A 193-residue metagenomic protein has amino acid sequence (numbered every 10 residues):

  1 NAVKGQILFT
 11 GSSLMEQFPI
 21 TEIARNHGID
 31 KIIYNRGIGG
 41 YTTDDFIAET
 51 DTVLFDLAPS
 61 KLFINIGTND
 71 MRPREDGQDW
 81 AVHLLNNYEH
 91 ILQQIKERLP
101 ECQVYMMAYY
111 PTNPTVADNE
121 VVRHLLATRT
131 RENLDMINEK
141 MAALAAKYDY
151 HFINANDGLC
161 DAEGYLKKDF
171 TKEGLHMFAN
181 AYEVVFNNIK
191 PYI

Functional and structural regions predicted by a protein language model:
N1-E89: Conserved SGNH/GDSL esterase-like catalytic core that processes O-acyl groups on lipids and polysaccharides
H27-I32, D118-A127, G164-K172: Short glycine/proline- and charge-enriched loop/turn segments that cap or connect secondary-structure elements
F46, D169-I193: Histidine-centered active-site loop/cap adjacent to the catalytic His in serine esterases/O-acetyl transfer systems
M71-P73, N113-D118, C160-L166: Short acidic/His/Gly/Ser-rich catalytic and metal-binding motifs that mark active-site loops of diverse hydrolases
D79-N87, L125-M136, E173, M177: Alpha-helix N-cap and loop-to-helix initiation/capping positions
L99-Q103: A short helix->loop->beta-strand "cap" motif at the edges of active sites that frequently abuts
A108-Y110, A155-D157: Short, well-ordered beta-to-alpha junction loops that form the rim of enzyme active sites and present histidine/acidic
P114-A155, N180: Substrate-gating cap/lid alpha-helix
